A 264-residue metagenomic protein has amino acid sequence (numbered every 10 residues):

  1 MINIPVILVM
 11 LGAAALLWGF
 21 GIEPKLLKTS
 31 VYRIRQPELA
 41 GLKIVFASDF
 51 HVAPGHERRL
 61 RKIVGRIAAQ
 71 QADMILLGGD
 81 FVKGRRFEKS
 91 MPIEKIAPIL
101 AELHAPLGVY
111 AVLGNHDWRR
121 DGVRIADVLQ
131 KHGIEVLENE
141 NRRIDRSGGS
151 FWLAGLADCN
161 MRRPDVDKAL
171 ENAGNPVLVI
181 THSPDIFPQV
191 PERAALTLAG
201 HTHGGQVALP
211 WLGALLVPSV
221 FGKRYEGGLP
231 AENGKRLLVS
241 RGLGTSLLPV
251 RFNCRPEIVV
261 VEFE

Functional and structural regions predicted by a protein language model:
M1-A40: N-terminal membrane-anchoring alpha-helices
L26-H56, A169-N175: Mobile, glycine- and charge-enriched loop segments and immediately flanking short secondary-structure elements within
S30-P37, E140-S147, G228-E232: Short acidic-hydrophobic surface loop/beta-edge motif
G41-H51, S150-D158, L178-T181, R236-R241: Active-site-proximal beta-strand elements of phosphoester/diester hydrolases
G41-L137, R143: Membrane-embedded segments
H51, F81-V82, H116-D117, N141-R142 (+4 more regions): Catalytic metal-binding/acid-base residues of hydrolase active sites
A126-I134, E138-E140, R146-T181, D185-E192 (+1 more regions): Binuclear metal-dependent hydrolase catalytic cores centered on His/Asp/Glu-rich metal-binding motifs
P184-E262: Conserved beta-sheet core of the metallophosphoesterase superfamily
